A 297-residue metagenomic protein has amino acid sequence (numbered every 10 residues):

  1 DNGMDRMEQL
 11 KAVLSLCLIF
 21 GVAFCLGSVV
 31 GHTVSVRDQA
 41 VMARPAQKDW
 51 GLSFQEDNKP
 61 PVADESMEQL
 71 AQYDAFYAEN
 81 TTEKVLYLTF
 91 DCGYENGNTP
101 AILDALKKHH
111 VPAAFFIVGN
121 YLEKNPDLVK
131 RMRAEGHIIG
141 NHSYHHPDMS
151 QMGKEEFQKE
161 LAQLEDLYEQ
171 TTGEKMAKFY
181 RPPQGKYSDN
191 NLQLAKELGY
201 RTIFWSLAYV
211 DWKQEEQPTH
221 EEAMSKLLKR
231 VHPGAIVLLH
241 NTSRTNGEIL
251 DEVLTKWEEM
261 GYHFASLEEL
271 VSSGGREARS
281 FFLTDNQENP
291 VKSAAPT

Functional and structural regions predicted by a protein language model:
D5-T89, E95-L103, K108, E222 (+2 more regions): N-terminal pre-catalytic segment of deacetylase/amide-hydrolase enzymes
G51-S150, E156-E169, M176-A177, S272: Active-site beta->alpha N-cap acidic-glycine motif
E65, N98, P147-T172, K186-P233 (+1 more regions): Alpha-helical scaffold elements lining the catalytic groove of polysaccharide deacetylases
L86-T89, A113-I117, I138-N141, K178-P182 (+3 more regions): Structural recognition of the beta-strand scaffold that forms the well-ordered cores of secreted hydrolase catalytic
G93, V118-N120, Y144, P183-G185 (+3 more regions): Active-site beta-loop-alpha junctions enriched in small/polar residues
V129-M132, E155-F157, Q217-H220, R279-T284: Short low-complexity, flexible loop/linker segments enriched in glycine and/or proline with clustered acidic
V231-E268: Catalytic grooves of carbohydrate-active enzymes
